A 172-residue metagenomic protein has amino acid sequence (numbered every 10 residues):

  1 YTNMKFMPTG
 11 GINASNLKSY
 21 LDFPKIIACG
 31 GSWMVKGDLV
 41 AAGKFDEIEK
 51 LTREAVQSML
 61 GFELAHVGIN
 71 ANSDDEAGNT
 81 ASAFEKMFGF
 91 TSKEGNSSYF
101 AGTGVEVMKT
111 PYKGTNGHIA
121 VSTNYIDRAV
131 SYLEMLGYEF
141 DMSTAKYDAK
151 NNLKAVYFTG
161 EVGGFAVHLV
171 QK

Functional and structural regions predicted by a protein language model:
Y1-N3, E49-M59: Alpha-helix-loop-beta-strand connector modules within alpha/beta enzyme cores
Y1-T2, I12-I27: Catalytic cores of alpha/beta
K5-G10, I27-G31, V67, I119: Hydrophobic faces of well-ordered beta-strands that scaffold small-molecule active sites in alpha/beta enzyme cores
S19-Y20, E54, Y132: Well-formed, non-transmembrane alpha-helical positions, independent of function
K25-I48: Glycine-rich phosphate-binding active-site loops on the catalytic face of alpha/beta enzymes
E49, V105-K109, E134-K172: Vicinal oxygen chelate
V56-A81, G114-V121: N-terminal beta-strand motif that seeds the catalytic metal site of vicinal oxygen chelate
G68-E106, R128-M135, K146-Y157: Core segments of cupin and vicinal oxygen chelate
